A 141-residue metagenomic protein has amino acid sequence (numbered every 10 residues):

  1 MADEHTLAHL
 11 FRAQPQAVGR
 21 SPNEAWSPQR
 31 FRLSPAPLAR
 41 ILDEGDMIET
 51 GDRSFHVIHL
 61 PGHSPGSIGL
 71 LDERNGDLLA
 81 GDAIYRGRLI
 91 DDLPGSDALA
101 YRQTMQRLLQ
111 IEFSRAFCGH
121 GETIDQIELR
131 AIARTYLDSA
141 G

Functional and structural regions predicted by a protein language model:
M1-D3, A80-G81, G119: Generic beta-sheet signal
M1-M47, D138: Active-site HxH/HxHxD metal-binding segment of metal-dependent hydrolases
D3, P35, P94, E112 (+1 more regions): General structural signal for secondary-structure boundaries
H5-A8, N75-G76, L93-G95, R130-A133: Short, glycine/charged-enriched secondary-structure capping and boundary segments
N23-W26, I84-G87, I132-A140: Short glycine/proline- and charge-enriched loop/turn segments that cap or connect secondary-structure elements
P28-T104, Q110: Catalytic core of the metallo-beta-lactamase
L71, D77, A100-G141: Divalent-metal (often Zn2+) His-rich catalytic cores of metallo-beta-lactamase-fold enzymes
